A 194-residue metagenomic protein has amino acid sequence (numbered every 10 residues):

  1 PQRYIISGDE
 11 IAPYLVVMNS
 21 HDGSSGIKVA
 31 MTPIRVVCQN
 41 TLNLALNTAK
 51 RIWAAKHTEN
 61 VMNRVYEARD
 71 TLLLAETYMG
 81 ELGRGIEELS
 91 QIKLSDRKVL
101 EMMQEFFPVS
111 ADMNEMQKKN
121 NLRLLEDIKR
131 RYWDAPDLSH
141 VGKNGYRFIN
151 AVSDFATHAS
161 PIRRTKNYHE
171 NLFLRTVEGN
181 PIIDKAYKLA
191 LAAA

Functional and structural regions predicted by a protein language model:
I5-A194: Intrinsically disordered, low-complexity regions enriched in serine/threonine
